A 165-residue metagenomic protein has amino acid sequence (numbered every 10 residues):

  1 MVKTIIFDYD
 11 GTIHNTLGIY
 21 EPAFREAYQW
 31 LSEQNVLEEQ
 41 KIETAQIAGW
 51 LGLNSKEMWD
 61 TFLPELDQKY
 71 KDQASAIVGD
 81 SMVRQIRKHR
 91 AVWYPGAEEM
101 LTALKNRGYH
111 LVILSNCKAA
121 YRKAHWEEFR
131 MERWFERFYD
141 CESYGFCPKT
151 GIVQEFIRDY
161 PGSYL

Functional and structural regions predicted by a protein language model:
V2-P95: N-terminal helical cap/lid subdomain that shapes the substrate entry/recognition surface in HAD-like hydrolases
T4-I6, V112, S163-L165: Hydrophobic "anchor" residues on beta-strands that sit immediately upstream of conserved functional sites
T12, S115-C117: Conserved phosphate-coupling serine/threonine residues in phosphotransfer and NTP-handling enzymes
R84-I113, K123, C147-Q154: Short, acidic loop-to-helix structural element flanking the phosphoryl-transfer center in phosphate-processing enzymes
A119-L165: Substrate-recognition "cap/lid" segment bordering the active-site pocket of phosphatases
